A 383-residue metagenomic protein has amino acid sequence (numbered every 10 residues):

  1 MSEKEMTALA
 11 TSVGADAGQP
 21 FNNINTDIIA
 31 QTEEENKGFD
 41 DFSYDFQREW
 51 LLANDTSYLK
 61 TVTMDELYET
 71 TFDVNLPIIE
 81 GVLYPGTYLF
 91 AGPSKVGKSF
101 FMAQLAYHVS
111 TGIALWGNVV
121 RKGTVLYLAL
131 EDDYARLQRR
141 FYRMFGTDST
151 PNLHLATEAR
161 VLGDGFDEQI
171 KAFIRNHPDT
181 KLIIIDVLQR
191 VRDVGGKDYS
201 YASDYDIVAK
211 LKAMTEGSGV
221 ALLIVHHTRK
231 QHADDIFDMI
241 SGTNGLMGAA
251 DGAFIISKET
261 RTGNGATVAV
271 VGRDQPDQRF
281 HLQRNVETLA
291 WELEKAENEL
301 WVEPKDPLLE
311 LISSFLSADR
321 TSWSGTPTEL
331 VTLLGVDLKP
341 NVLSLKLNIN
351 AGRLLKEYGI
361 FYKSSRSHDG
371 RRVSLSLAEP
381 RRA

Functional and structural regions predicted by a protein language model:
M1-T56: Short, small/acidic-rich helices and loops at N termini and domain boundaries of DNA replication/processing enzymes
R48-D148: The Walker A/P-loop phosphate-binding site
Y68-V74, D164, D234-D238: Short gly/ser/thr-rich secondary-structure transition/capping motifs
D73-V74, V120-D206, A213, R273 (+2 more regions): Conserved inter-motif catalytic segment of the P-loop NTP-binding fold
L83, A106, Y127, D186 (+5 more regions): Conserved RecA-like P-loop NTPase ATPase core
L89-A91, K95, S99-F100, Y201-A290 (+1 more regions): Phosphate-binding/switch region of NTP-binding enzymes
D133, L137, L162, F166 (+9 more regions): Helical mechanochemical/support elements of P-loop NTPase systems and associated helical scaffolds
Q278-A383: DNA transaction DNA-binding modules
